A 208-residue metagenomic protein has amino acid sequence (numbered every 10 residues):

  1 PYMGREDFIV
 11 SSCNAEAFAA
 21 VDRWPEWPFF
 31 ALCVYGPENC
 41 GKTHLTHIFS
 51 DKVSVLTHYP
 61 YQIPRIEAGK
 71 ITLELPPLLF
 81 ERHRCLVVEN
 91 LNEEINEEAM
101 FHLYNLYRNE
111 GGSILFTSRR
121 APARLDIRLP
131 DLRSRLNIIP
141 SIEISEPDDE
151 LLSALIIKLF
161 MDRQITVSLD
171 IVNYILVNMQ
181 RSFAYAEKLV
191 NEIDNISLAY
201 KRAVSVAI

Functional and structural regions predicted by a protein language model:
P1-A15: Dynamic helix-loop-helix/coil hinge segments at AAA+ ATPase domain boundaries and subdomain interfaces
N14-E26: Pre-Walker A adenine-sensing motif
F29-T46: Walker A/P-loop nucleotide-binding motif
L78-L106, E110-R119: Conserved P-loop NTPase "ATPase switch" module shared by AAA+ and STAND
P122-N137: Short regulatory helix/loop adjacent to the ATP-binding pocket of P-loop NTPases
I139-L151: Conserved AAA+ ATPase "SRH/arginine-finger" region at the nucleotide-binding site
N173-V177, A184-L198: C-terminal helical "lid" of AAA+/P-loop NTPase domains
S197-I208: Conserved C-terminal helix/linker of AAA+ ATPases
